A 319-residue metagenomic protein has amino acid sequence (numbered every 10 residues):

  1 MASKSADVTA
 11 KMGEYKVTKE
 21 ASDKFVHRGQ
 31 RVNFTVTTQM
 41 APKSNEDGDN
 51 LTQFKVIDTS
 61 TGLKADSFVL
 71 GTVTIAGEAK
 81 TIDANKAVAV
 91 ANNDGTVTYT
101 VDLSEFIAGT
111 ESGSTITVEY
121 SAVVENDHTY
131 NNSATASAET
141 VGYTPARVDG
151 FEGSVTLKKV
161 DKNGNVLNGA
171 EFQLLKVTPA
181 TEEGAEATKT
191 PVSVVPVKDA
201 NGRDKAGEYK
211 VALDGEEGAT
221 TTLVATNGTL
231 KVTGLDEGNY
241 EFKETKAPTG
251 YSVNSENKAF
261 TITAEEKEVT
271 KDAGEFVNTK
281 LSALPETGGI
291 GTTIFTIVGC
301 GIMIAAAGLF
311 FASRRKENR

Functional and structural regions predicted by a protein language model:
M1-R319: Solvent-exposed loop/turn and edge beta-strand elements of beta-rich ligand-binding domains
